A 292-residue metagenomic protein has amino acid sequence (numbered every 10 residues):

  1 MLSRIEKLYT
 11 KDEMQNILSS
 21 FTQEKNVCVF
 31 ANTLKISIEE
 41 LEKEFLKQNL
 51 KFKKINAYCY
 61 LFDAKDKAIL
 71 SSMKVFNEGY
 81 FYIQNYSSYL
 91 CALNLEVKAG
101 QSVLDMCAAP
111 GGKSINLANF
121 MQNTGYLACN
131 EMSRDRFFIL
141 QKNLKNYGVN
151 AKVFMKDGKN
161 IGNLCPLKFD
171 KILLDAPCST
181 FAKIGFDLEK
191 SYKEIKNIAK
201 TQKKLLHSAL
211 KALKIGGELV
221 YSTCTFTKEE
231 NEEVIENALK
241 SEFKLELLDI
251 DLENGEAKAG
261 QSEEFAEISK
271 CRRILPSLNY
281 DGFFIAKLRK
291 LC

Functional and structural regions predicted by a protein language model:
M1-C292: S-adenosylmethionine
